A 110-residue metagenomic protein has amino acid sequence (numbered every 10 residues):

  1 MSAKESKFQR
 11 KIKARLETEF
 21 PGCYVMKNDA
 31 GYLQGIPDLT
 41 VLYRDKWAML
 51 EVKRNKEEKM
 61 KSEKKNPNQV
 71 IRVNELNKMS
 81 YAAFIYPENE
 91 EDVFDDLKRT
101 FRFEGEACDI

Functional and structural regions predicted by a protein language model:
M1-I110: Catalytic phosphate/metal-binding cores of nucleic-acid and nucleotide-processing enzymes, i.e., regions that mediate
